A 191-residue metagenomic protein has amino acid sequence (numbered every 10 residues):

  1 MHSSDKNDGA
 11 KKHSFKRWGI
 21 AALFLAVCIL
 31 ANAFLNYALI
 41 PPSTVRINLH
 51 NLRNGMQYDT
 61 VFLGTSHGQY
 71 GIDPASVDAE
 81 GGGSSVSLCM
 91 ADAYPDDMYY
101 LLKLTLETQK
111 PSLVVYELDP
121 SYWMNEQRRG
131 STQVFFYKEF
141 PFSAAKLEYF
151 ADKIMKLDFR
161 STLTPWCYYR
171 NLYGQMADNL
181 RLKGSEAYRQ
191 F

Functional and structural regions predicted by a protein language model:
M1-K16: N-terminal Lys/Arg-rich, disordered targeting/topogenic segments
S14, T44-R46, Y70, M98: Amphipathic coiled-coil/heptad-repeat helices and related helical stalk/stem segments that mediate oligomerization
K16-N36: Hydrophobic membrane-insertion alpha-helices, especially the h-region of bacterial N-terminal signal peptides
A31-I40, S84-D92: Acidic/glycine-enriched edge-of-secondary-structure segments
A38-Q57: Alpha-helical transmembrane signal-anchor/signal-peptide segments
L63, H67-I154: Membrane-embedded segments
S131-F191: Secreted/periplasmic serine-hydrolase-like ester/acetyl group-modifying domain
